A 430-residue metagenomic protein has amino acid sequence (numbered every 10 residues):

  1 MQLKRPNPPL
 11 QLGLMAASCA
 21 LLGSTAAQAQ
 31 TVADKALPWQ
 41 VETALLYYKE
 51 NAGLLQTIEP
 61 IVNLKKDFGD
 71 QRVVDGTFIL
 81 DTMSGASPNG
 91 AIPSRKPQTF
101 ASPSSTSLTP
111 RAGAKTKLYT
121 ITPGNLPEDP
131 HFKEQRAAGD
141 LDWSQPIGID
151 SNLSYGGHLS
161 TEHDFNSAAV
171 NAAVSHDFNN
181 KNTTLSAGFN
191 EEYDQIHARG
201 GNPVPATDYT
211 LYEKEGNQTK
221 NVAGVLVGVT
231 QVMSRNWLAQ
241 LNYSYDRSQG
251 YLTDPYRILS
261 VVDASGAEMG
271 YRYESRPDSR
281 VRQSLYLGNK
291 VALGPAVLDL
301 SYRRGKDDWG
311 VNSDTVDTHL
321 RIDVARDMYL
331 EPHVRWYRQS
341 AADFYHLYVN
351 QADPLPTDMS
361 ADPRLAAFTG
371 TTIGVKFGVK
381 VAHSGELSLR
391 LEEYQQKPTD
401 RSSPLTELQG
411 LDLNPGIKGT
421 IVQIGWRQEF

Functional and structural regions predicted by a protein language model:
K35, A52-Q56, P127-Q135, I147 (+6 more regions): Short sequence motifs at beta-strands and strand-loop junctions characteristic of Gram-negative outer-membrane
V41-T43, G76-F78, Y155, L185-F189 (+5 more regions): Membrane-embedded beta-strand positions of outer-membrane beta-barrel proteins
L45-K49, L80-S84, Q135, G157-H163 (+9 more regions): Transmembrane beta-strands of outer-membrane beta-barrel pores
Y47-E50, N125-D129, G156-S160, N171-S175 (+7 more regions): Extracellular loop and loop/strand-boundary signature of outer-membrane beta-barrel proteins
L54-I58, T77, S87-P93, H158-S160 (+7 more regions): Outer-membrane beta-barrel translocator domains and adjoining extracellular loop/strand segments of Gram-negative
G69-Q71, G148-D150, N179-K181, S234-N236 (+3 more regions): Outer-membrane beta-barrel channels and translocator barrels
T77-G139, L185-W237, Q249, H333-G378 (+3 more regions): Outer-membrane beta-barrel translocator/channel fold
F377, G416-F430: Outer-membrane beta-barrel "beta-signal"
